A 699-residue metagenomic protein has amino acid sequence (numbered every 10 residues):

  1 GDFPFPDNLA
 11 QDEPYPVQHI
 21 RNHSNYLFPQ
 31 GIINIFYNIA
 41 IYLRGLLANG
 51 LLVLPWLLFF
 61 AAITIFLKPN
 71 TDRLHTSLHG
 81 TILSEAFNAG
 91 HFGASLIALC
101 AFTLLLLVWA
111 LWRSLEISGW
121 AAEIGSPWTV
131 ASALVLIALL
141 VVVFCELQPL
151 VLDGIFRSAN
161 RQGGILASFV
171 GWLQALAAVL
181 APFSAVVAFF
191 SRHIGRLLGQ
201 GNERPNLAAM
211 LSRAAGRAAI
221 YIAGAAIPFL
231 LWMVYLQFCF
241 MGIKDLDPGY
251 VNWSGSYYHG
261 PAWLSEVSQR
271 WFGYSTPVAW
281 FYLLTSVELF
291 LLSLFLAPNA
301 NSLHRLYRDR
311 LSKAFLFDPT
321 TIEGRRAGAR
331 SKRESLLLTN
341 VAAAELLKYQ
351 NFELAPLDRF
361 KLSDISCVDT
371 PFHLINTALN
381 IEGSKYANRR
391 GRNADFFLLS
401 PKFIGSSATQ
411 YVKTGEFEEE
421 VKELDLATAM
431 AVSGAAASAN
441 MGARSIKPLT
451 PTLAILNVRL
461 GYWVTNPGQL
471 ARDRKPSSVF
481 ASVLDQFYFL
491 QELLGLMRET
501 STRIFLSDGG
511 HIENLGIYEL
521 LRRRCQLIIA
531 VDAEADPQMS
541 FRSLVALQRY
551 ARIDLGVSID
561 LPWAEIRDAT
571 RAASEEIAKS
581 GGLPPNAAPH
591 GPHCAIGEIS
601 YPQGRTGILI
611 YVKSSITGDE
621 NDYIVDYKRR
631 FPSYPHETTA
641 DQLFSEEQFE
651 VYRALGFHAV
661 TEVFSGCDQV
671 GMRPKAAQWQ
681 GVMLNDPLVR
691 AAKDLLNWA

Functional and structural regions predicted by a protein language model:
G1-A699: Catalytic domains of lipid- and phosphate-ester/thioester hydrolases
